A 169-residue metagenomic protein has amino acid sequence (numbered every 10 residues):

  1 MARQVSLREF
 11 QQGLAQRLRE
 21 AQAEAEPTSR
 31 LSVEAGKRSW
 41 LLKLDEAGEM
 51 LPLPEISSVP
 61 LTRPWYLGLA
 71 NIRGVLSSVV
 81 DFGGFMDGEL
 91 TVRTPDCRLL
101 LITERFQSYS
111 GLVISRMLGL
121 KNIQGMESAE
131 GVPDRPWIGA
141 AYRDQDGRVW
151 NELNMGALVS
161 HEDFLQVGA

Functional and structural regions predicted by a protein language model:
M1-A169: An acidic, low-aromatic, low-complexity terminal/linker signal
